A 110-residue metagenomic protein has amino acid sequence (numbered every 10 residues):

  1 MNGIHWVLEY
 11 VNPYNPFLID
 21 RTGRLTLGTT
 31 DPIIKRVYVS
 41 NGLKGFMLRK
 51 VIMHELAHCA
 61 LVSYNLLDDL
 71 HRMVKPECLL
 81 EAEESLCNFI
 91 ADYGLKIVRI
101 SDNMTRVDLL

Functional and structural regions predicted by a protein language model:
M1-L48, C59-L67, R72, L79-E83 (+1 more regions): Active-site scaffold of zinc-dependent metalloenzymes
E55: Walker B catalytic acidic pair
H71-L110: Post-HExxH zinc-binding segment in Zn-dependent metallohydrolases
